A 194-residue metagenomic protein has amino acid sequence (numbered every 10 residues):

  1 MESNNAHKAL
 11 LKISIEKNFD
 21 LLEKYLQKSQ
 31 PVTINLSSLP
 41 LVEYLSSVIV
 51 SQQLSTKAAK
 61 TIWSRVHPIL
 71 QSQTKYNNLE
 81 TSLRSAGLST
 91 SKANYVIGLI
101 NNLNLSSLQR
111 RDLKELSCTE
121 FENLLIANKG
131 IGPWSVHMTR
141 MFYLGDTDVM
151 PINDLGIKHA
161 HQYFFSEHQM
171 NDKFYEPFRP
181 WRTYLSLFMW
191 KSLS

Functional and structural regions predicted by a protein language model:
M1-T33, A93-N94, K114-E120, P133-S194: C-terminal accessory module of base-excision DNA glycosylases/AP lyases that mediates lesion recognition and DNA
L10-L11, F19-E23, L54-A127, P177-R179: Alpha-helical ds-nucleic-acid-binding substructure associated with the helix-hairpin-helix region of base-excision DNA
D20-K60, S64: A positional/architectural concept
I34-E43, Q53, G87-T90, Y175-R182: Structural motif
Y44-I49, N78-S82, E120-L124, M138 (+2 more regions): A general alpha-helix detector
L45-V50, I100, T139, L185-M189: Short alpha-helical scaffolding segments that buttress acidic/His motifs in well-ordered protein cores
V48, Q52-Q53, A86, L103-S107 (+3 more regions): Alpha-helix C-capping/helix-to-loop hinge sites
